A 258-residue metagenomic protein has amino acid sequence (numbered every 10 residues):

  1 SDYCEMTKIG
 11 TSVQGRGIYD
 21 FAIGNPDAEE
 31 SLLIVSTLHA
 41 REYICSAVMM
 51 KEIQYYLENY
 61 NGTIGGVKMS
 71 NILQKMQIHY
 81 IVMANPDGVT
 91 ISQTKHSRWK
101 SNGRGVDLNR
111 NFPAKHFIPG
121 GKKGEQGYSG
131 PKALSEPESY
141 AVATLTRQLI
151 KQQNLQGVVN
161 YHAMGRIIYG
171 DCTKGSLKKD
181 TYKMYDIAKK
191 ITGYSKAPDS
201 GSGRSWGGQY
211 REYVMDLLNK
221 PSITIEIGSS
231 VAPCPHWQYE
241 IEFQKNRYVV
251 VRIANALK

Functional and structural regions predicted by a protein language model:
S1-L32, A84: Soluble metallo-hydrolase cores and metallopeptidase-like ectodomains found primarily in the secretory/periplasmic
D2-I9, G193-S202: Short secondary-structure junctions
G15-I18, G66-V67, S205-E212: Alpha-helical scaffolding within the catalytic cores of extracellular/periplasmic polymer-degrading hydrolases
G24-P26, W99-S101, H116, Y213-N219: Short glycine/proline-enriched loop/turn "hinge" motifs that connect secondary-structure elements and lie
E29-L33, Y43-L177, T224-G228, C234: Active-site/substrate-binding loop(s) of hydrolase catalytic cores
T37: Residue(s) in the substrate-gating loop at a strand-loop-helix junction that position the organic substrate next
Q152, G157-N160, G165-K179, R204-K258: Active-site-adjacent mobile loop/cap segments within catalytic or ligand-binding domains
S176-G193: Gly/Ser/Thr-rich active-site loops/lids in small-molecule metabolic enzymes that frequently grip phosphoryl groups
